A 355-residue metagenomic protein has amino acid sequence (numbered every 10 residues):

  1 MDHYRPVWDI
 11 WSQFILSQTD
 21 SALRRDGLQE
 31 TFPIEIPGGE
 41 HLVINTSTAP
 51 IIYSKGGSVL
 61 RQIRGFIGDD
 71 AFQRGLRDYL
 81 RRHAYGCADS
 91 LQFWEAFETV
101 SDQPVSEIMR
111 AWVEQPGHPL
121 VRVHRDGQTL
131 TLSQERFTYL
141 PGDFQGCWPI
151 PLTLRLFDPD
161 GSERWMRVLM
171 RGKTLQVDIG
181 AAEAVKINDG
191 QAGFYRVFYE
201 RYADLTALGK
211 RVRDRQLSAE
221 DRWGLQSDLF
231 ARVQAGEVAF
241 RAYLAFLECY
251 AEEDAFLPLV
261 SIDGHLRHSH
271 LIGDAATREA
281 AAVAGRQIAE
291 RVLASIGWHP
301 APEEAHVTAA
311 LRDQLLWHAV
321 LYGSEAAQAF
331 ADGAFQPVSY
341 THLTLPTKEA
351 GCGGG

Functional and structural regions predicted by a protein language model:
M1-D143, H268, I272, A276-S295: Hydrophobic alpha-helical and helix-loop surface patches within well-folded domains that function as non-catalytic
D20-S21, G27, A49-P50, G56 (+3 more regions): Long, ordered, helix-rich scaffold segments
P37, I63, S133-E135, R155-F157 (+2 more regions): Structured loops at beta-to-helix junctions and adjacent beta-edge loops in soluble globular domains
G38, D89, G172, F198-R201 (+1 more regions): Solvent-exposed, flexible loop/coil residues
G68, R171-K173, N188, T344: Residue-level detector of functionally special positions within alpha-helical transmembrane segments of multi-pass
F93, I150-L152, L315: Generic structural signal for hydrophobic residues
V105-S106, H118-K186: Beta-strand-rich binding/interaction modules
V338, H342-G354: Residue-level detector of conserved catalytic or cofactor/ligand-binding positions in enzyme active sites
